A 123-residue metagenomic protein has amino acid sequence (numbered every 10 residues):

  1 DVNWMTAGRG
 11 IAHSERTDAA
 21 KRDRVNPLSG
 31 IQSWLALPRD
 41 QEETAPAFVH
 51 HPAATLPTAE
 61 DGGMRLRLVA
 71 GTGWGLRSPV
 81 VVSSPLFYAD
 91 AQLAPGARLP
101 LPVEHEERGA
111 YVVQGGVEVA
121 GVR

Functional and structural regions predicted by a protein language model:
D1, G8-A12, A94-A97, L101-R123: Glycine- and acidic-residue-biased ligand/ion/polar-headgroup-sensing regions
D1-R39: A generic, well-ordered mixed alpha/beta core segment in the N-terminal half of proteins
W4, R22, V80, L101-E104: Residues embedded in well-ordered secondary-structure elements
R16-D18, A91, R123: Ubiquitous "structural anchor" signal
A20-P27, L35-P85: A short, N-terminal "cap"/entry segment at the start of jelly-roll beta-barrel domains of the cupin/DSBH fold
L28, E60-M64, V81-L86, L93-G96 (+1 more regions): Short gly/pro-enriched beta-turn/loop segments at secondary-structure junctions
Q41, W74-L76, L93-P95, P100-L101: Short secondary-structure boundary micro-motifs
